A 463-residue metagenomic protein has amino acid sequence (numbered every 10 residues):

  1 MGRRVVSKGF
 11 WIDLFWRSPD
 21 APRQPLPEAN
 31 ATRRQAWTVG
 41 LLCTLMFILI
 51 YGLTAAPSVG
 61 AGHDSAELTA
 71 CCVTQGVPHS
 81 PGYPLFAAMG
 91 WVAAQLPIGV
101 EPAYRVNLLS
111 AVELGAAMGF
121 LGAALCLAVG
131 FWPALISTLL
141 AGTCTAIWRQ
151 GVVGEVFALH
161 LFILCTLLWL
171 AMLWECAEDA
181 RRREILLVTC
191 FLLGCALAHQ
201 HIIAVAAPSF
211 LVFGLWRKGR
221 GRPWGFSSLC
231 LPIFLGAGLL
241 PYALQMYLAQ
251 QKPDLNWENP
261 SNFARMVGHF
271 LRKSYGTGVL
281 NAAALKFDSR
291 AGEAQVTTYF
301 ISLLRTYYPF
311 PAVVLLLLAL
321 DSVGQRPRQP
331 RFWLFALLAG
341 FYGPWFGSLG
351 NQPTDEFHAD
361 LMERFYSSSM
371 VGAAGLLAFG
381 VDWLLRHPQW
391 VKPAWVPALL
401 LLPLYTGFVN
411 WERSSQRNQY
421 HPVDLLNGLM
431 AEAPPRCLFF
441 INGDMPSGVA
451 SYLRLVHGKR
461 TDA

Functional and structural regions predicted by a protein language model:
R33-G62, A70, I233-K252, G340-S348: Transmembrane signal-anchor helices characteristic of membrane glycosylation enzymes that use polyprenol
T38-G40, L121-T143, L161, E178-E184 (+1 more regions): Transmembrane-helix signature of polytopic, membrane-embedded enzymes that assemble or transfer cell-envelope glycans
C71-T74, S137-L139, C165, E184-H199 (+1 more regions): Membrane-interface alpha helices of multi-pass inner-membrane proteins
P84, A88, L96-G119, Q150 (+2 more regions): Loop-to-helix entry region of an early transmembrane alpha helix in multi-pass inner-membrane enzymes
L108-V129, T166-L173, L320, G375-F379: Transmembrane-helix motifs of polytopic, lipid-linked glycan transferases
L127-F131, G151, L167-L186, C195-A196 (+1 more regions): Membrane-interface transmembrane helices that cradle and orient dolichyl/undecaprenyl
E175-C176, A180, V205-G236, R326-P327 (+1 more regions): Perimembrane helix-loop-helix junctions
Y307-P330, W383: Hydrophobic, aromatic-rich transmembrane alpha-helices and their immediate juxtamembrane boundary segments
